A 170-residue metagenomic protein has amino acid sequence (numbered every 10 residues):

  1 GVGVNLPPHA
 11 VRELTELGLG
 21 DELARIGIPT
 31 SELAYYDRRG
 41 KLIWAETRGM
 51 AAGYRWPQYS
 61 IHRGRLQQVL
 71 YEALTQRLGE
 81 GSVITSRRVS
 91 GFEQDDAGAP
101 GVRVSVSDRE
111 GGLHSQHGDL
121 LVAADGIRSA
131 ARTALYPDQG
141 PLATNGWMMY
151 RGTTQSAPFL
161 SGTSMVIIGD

Functional and structural regions predicted by a protein language model:
G1-V2: Glycine-rich FAD pyrophosphate-binding loop
P7-L135, G140-T153: Conserved N-terminal helical subregion
M148-D170: Flavin-dependent oxidoreductases
